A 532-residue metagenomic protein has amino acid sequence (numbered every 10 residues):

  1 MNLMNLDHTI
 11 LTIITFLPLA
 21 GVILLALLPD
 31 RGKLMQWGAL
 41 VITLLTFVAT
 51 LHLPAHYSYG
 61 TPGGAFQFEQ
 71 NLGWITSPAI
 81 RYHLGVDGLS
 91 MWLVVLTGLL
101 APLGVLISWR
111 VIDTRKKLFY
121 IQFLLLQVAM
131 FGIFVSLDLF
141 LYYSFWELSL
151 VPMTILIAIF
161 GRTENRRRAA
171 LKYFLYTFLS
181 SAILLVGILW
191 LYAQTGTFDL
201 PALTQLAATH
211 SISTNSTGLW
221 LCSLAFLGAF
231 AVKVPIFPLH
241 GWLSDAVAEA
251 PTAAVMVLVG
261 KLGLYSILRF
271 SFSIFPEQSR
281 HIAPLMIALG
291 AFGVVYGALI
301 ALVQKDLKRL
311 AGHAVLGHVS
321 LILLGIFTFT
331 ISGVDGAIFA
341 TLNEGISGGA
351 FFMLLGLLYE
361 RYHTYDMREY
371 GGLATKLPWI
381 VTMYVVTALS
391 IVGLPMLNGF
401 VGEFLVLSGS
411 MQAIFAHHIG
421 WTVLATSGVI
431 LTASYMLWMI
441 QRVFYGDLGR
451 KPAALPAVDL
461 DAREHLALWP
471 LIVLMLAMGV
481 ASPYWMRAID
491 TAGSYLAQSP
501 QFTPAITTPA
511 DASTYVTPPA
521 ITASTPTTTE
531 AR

Functional and structural regions predicted by a protein language model:
M1-I10, L25-I121, T197, P201-A208 (+3 more regions): Transmembrane helix-loop-helix hairpins at membrane boundaries of multipass inner-membrane proteins
L11-T12, K33-A39, F140-S144, A283 (+1 more regions): Short, aromatic-rich membrane-interface segments at the entry and exit of alpha-helical transmembrane domains
T12-L27, L40-A55, V94-S108, L126-V128 (+6 more regions): Central hydrophobic cores of alpha-helical transmembrane segments in multi-pass inner-membrane proteins across all
K33-L44, R168-F178, L377-T382, A462-P470: Alpha-helical transmembrane segments and their helix-start/interface "positive-inside/aromatic belt" motifs in integral
L40-S58, T177-L189, Y384-V392, V429-I430 (+1 more regions): Hydrophobic alpha-helical membrane-insertion segments
L103-V111, V128-F140, T154-R442: Hydrophobic transmembrane alpha-helices and their helix-loop junctions in integral membrane proteins
L106-Q122, A254, P452-R463: Cytoplasmic juxtamembrane regions at transmembrane-helix boundaries
L377-W379, M436-R532: Cytoplasmic/organellar membrane-interface segments at the starts of transmembrane helices in multi-pass inner-membrane
